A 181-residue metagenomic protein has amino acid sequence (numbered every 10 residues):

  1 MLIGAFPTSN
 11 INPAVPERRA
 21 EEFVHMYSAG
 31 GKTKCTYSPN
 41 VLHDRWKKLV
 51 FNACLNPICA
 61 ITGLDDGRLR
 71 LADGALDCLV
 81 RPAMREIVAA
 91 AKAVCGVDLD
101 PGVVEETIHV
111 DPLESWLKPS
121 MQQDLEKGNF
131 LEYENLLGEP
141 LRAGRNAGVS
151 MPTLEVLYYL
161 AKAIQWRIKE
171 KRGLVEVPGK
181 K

Functional and structural regions predicted by a protein language model:
M1-D100: Internal alpha-helical scaffold of NAD(P)-dependent oxidoreductase catalytic cores
R70, D77-K181: NAD(P)-dependent Rossmann-like dehydrogenase/reductase catalytic/cofactor-binding core
